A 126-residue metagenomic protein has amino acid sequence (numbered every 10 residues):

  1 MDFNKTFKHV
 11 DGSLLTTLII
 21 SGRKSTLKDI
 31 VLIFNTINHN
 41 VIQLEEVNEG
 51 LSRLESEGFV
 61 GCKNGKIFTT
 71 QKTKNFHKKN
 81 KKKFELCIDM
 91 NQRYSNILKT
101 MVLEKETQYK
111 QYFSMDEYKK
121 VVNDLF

Functional and structural regions predicted by a protein language model:
M1-S25, V41: Short alpha-helical segments that sit at the start of domains
S13, D29, E46-E49: Amphipathic alpha-helical interaction segments
K24-F34: Short acidic, hydrophobic short linear motifs in intrinsically disordered regions
N40-S56: Short amphipathic alpha-helical interaction segments
E55-G65: A short, conserved structural fragment
K66-L86: Short, cationic-aromatic polyanion-contact patches
M90-F126: Exposed, interaction-prone assembly regions rather than primary DNA-binding/catalytic cores
